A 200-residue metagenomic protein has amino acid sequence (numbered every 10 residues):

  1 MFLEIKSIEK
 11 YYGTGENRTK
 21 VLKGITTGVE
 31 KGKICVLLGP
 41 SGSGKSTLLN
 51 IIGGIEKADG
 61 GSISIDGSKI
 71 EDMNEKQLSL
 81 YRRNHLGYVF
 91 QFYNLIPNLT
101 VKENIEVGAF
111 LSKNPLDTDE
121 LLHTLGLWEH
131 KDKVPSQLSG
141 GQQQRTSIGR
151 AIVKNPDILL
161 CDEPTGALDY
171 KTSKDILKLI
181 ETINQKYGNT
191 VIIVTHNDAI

Functional and structural regions predicted by a protein language model:
F2-I200: ABC family nucleotide-binding domain
